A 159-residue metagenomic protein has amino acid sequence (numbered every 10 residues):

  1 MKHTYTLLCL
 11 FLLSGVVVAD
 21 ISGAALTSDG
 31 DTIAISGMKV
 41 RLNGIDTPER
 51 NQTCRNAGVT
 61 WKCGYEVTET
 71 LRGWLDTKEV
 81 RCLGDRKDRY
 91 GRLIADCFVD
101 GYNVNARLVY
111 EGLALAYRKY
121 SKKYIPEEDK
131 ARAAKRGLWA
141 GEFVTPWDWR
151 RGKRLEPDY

Functional and structural regions predicted by a protein language model:
H3-Y5, G15-Y159: Small beta-barrel nucleic-acid-binding modules, primarily SNase/OB-fold domains and secondarily Tudor-like barrels
T6-L10: Sec-dependent N-terminal signal peptides
